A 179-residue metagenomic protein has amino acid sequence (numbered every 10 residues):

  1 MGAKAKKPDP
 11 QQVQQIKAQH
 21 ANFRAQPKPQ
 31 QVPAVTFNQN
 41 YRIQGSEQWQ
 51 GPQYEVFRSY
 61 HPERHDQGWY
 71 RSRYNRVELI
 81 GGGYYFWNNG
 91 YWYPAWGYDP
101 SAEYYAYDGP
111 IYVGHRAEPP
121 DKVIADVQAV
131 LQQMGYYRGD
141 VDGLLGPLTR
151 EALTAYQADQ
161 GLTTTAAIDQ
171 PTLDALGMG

Functional and structural regions predicted by a protein language model:
M1-Q15: Intrinsically disordered, low-complexity, repeat-rich polar/charged segments
Q14-K17, A166: Generic signature of intrinsically disordered, low-complexity, basic-rich segments and short cationic peptides
Q19-P147: Low-complexity segments
P120-D121, Q132-A152, A158-A175: Short acidic, glycine/serine/threonine-rich helix-capping segments at coil-helix boundaries
G179: Extracytoplasmic/periplasmic copper-protein system
